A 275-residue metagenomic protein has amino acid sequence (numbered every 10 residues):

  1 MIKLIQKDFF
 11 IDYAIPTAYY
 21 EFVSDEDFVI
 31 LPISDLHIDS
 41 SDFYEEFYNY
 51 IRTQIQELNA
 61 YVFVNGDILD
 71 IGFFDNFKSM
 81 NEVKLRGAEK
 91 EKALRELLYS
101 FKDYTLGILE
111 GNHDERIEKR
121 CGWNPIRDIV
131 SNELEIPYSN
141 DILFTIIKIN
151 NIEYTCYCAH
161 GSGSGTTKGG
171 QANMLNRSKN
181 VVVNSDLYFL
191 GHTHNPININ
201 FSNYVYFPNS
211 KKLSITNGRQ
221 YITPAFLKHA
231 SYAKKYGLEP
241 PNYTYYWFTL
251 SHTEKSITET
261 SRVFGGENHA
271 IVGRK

Functional and structural regions predicted by a protein language model:
M1-V23: Short glycine- and acidic-rich boundary segments immediately preceding or forming the N-terminal edge of structured
I11-A14, E135-N140, E239-N242: A short catalytic or substrate-binding loop motif that flags glycine-/basic-rich loops and adjacent residues that bind
Y19, V23-V29, I33-S139: Core catalytic region of metal-dependent phosphoesterases/phosphodiesterases, especially metallo-beta-lactamase-like
Y20-L31, F144-Y157, I215-G218: Beta-strand-turn-beta hairpins that frame and shape the catalytic cleft of phosphate-ester-processing enzymes
P32-D35, Y61-D67, T105-N112, Y138 (+3 more regions): Active-site neighborhood of phospho(di)ester-bond hydrolases with catalytic His/Asp-centered motifs
G107-E115, K119-N124, Y243-K275: Charge-rich, low-complexity terminal tails
E118-G170: An acidic, phosphate/nucleotide-engaging active-site surface
T155-C156, S162-T260, F264: Conserved beta-sheet core of the metallophosphoesterase superfamily
